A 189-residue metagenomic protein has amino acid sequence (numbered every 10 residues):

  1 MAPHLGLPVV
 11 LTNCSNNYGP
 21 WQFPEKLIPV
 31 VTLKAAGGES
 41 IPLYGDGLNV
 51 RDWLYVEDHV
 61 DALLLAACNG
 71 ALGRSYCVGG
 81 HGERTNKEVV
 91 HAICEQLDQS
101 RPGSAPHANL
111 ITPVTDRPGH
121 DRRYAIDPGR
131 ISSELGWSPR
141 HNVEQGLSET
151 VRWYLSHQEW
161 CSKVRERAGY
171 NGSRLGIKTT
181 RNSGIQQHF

Functional and structural regions predicted by a protein language model:
M1-P20: Conserved beta-loop-beta element that borders a ligand/cofactor-binding pocket
V10-L11, P29, L33-F189: C-terminal substrate-binding subdomain of Rossmann-fold SDR/epimerase-dehydratase oxidoreductases
P20-W21, K26: Short beta-loop-alpha junction of Rossmann-like oxidoreductase domains
